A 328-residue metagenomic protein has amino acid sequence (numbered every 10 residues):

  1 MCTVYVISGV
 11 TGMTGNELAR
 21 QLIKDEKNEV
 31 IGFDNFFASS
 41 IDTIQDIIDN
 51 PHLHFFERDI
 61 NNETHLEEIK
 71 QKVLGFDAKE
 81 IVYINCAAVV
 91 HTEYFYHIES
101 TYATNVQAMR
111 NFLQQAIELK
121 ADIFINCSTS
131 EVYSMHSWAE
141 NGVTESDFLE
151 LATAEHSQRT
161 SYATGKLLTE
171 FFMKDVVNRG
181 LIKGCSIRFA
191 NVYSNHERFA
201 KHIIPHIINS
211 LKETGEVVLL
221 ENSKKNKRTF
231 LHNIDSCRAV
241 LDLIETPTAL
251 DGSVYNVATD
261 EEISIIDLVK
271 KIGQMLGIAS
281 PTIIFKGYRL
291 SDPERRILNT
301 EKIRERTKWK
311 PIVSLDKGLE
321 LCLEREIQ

Functional and structural regions predicted by a protein language model:
V4, L211-Q328: C-terminal substrate-binding subdomain of Rossmann-fold SDR/epimerase-dehydratase oxidoreductases
Y5-I23: N-terminal Rossmann NAD(P)H-binding glycine-rich loop of SDR-like oxidoreductase domains
S8, E80-C86, N126, N256: Rossmann-fold scaffold of SDR-type NAD(P)-dependent oxidoreductases
I48-E63: Rossmann-fold cofactor-recognition segment
I60-T104: NAD(P)H-binding glycine-rich loop region in Rossmannoid oxidoreductase-like domains and their noncatalytic homologs
Y83-N85, N111-R159: Conserved Rossmann-fold NAD(P)-dependent oxidoreductase catalytic core, especially the SDR/UDP-sugar
W138-E145, L167, F171-I244, V269-M275: NAD(P)-dependent short-chain dehydrogenase/reductase
S161-G165: Active-site helix of classical SDR
